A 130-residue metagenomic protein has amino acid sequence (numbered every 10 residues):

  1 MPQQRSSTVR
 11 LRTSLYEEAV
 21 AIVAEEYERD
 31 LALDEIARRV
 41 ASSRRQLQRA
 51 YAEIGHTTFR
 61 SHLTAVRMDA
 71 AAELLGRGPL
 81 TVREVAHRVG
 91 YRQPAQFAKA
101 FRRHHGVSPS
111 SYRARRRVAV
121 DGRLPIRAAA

Functional and structural regions predicted by a protein language model:
M1-A21, E25, D34-V40, E53-F59 (+1 more regions): Short, Lys/Arg-enriched, Trp-marked, Pro/Gly-tolerant hinge/linker segments that flank
A21, D30-D34, E53-R92, R115-A130: Terminal helix-turn-helix DNA-binding modules in bacterial transcription factors
E35-R44, Q48, G90: Helix-turn-helix
R45, P94-A95, S110: Key DNA-contact positions within bacterial/archaeal DNA-binding proteins
L47-Y51, Q96-F97, F101: Short hydrophobic/aromatic patch on the recognition helix
A98, S110, A128-A130: Helix-turn-helix/homeodomain-like alpha-helical modules used for DNA recognition and transcription-factor dimerization
